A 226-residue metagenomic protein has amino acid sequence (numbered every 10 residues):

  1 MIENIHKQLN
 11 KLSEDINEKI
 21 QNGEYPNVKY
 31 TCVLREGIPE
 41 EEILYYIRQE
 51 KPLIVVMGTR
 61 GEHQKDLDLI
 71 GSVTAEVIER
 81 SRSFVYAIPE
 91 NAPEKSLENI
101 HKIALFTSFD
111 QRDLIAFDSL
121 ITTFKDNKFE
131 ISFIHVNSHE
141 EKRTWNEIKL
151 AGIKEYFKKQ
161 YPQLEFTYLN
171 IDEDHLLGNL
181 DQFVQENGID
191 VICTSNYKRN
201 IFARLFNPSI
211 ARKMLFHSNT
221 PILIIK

Functional and structural regions predicted by a protein language model:
M1-V55, E130-S132, V136-R199, A203 (+2 more regions): Charged, low-complexity cytosolic intrinsically disordered regulatory segments
K7, S72-E76, D118: Residues on a specific face of well-ordered alpha-helices
V28-Y30, T74-R80, A104, E165-T167: Acidic/glycine-enriched edge-of-secondary-structure segments
R35, G61-E62, S108-F109, D172: Structured loop/turn residues at secondary-structure junctions
G37, L67-G71, L114: Short, amphipathic alpha-helical segments
I43-P93, Q185-K226: Gly/Ser-rich helix-loop-strand patches that form or flank binding pockets for ribonucleotide-derived cofactors
E79-R80, P93-I134, E140-Y161, F216-H217: Short acidic/Ser/Thr-enriched loop-to-helix initiation segments
